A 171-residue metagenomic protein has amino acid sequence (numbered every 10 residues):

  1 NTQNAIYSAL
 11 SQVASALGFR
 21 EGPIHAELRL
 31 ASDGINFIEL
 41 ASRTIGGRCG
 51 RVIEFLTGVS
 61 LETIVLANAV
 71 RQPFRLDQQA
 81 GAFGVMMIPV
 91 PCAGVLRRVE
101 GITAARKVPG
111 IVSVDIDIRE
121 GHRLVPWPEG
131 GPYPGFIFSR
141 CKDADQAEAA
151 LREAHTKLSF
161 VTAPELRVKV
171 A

Functional and structural regions predicted by a protein language model:
N1-S8, Q12, D145, R152-K157: Active-site nucleotide/adenylate-binding loops and adjacent lid/helix of ATP-dependent enzymes
N4-A26, S32, A41-E100: Active-site "cap" helix and flanking loop/linker of ATP-utilizing ligase/carboxylase catalytic domains
G34-N36: Conserved protein kinase catalytic/activation segment
L40-R43, D117-R119: Generic beta-structure capping elements
L66-A171: Peripheral (often C-terminal) accessory segments that flank ATP-dependent C-N-forming ligase machineries
